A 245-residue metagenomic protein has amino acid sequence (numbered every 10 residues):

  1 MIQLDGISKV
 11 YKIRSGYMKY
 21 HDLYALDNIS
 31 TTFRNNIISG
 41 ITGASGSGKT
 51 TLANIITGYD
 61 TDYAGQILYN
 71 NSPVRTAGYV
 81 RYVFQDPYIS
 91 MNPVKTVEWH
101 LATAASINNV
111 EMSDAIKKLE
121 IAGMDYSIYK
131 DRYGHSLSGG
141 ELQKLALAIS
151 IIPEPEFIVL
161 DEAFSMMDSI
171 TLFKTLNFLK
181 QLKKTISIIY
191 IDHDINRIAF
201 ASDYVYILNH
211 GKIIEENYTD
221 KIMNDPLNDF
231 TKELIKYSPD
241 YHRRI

Functional and structural regions predicted by a protein language model:
T42-A44: The feature captures the beta-strand-to-loop junction immediately N-terminal to the Walker
A64-G78: Conserved ABC transporter NBD signature motif
D86, P93-I107: Q-loop/switch helix immediately C-terminal to the Walker
Y133-L137, E141: Conserved ABC ATPase signature
I198-F200: A short, surface-exposed alpha-helical micro-motif characterized by mixed small hydrophobic and charged/polar residues
M223-I245: C-terminal boundary and immediately downstream tail of ABC-type ATPase nucleotide-binding domains
